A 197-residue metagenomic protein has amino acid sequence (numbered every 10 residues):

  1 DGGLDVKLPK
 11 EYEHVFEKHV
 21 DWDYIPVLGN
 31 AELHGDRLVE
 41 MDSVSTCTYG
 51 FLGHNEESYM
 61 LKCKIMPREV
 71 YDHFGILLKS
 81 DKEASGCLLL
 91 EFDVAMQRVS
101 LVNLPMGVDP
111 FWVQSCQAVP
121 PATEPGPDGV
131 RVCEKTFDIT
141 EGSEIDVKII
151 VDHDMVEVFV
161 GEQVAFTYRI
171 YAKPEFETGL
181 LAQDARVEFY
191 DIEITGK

Functional and structural regions predicted by a protein language model:
D1-K197: Extracellular glycan-recognition regions
